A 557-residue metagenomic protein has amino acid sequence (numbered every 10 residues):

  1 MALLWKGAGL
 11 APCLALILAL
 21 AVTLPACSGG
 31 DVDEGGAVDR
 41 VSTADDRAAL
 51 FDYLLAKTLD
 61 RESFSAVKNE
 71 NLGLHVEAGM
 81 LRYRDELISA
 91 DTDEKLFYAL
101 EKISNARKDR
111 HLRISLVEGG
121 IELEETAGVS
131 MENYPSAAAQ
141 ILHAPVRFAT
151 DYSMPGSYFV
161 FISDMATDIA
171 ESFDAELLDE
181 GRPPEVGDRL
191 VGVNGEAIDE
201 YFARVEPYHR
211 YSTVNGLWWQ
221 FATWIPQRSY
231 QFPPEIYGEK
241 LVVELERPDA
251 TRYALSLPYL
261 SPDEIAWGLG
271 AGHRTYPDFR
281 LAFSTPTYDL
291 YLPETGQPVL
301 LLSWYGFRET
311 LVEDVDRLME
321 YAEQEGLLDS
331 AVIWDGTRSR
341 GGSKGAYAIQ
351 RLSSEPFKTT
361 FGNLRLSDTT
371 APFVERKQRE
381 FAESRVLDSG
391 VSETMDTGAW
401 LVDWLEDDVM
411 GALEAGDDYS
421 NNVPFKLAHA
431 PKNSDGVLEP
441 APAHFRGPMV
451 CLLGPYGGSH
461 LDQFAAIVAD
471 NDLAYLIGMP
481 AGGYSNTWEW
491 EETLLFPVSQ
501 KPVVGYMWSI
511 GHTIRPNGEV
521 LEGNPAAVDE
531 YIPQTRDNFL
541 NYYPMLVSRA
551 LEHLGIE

Functional and structural regions predicted by a protein language model:
M1-L14: Bacterial N-terminal signal peptides that target proteins for export
P25-A26: C-terminal motif of bacterial Sec signal peptides marking the signal peptidase cleavage site
D31-V391, V450, Y475, P480 (+4 more regions): Flexible, low-complexity junctional segments that flank or bridge functional domains
A56, S434-D435, D462: Residues that scaffold, gate, or flank divalent-cation-dependent active/transport sites
Y276-L281, D396-L438: Long, low-complexity, polar/charged, intrinsically disordered or flexibly structured peripheral segments
L427, V437-L452: Short, conserved helix/loop micro-motifs enriched in His/Cys and acidic residues
P448-N486: Extended C-terminal subregions enriched in glycine
T513-Y543: Active-site rim recognition segments
